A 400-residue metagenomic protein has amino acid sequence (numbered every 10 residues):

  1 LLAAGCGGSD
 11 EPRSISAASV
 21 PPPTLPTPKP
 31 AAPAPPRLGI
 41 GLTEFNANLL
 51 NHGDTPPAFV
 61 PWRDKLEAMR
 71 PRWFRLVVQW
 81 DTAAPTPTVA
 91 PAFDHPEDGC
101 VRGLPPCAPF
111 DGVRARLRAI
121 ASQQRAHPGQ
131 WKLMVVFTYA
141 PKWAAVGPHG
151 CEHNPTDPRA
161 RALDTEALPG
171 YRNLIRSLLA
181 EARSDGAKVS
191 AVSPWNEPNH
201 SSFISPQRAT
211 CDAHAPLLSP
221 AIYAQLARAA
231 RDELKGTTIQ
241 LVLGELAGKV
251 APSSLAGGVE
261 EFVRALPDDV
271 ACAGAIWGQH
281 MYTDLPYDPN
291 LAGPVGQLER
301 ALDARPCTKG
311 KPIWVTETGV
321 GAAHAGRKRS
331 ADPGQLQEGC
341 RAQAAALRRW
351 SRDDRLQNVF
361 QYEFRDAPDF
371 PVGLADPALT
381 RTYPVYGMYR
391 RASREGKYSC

Functional and structural regions predicted by a protein language model:
L2-G5: C-terminal motif of bacterial Sec signal peptides marking the signal peptidase cleavage site
S9-K29: Short, low-complexity, disordered segments immediately C-terminal to signal peptides in bacterial exported proteins
L25-Q79: Boundary/entry segment of secreted carbohydrate-active catalytic domains
L50-E67, Y171-E181, S253-D268, C340-R349: Short, acidic/polar
D54, D94, P198, F203 (+3 more regions): Aromatic-rich peripheral "rim/lid" segments of glycoside hydrolase catalytic domains that contact and position glycan
M69-A251: Substrate-binding cleft and catalytic face of glycoside hydrolase catalytic domains, especially the flexible beta-alpha
F74-V78, W131, V135-F137, I175-D185 (+7 more regions): Aromatic- and acid-rich polysaccharide-binding/catalytic face of secreted or lumenal carbohydrate-active enzymes
A144, H200-A209, L243-P252, Q279-D284 (+2 more regions): Active-site clefts of carbohydrate-active enzymes
